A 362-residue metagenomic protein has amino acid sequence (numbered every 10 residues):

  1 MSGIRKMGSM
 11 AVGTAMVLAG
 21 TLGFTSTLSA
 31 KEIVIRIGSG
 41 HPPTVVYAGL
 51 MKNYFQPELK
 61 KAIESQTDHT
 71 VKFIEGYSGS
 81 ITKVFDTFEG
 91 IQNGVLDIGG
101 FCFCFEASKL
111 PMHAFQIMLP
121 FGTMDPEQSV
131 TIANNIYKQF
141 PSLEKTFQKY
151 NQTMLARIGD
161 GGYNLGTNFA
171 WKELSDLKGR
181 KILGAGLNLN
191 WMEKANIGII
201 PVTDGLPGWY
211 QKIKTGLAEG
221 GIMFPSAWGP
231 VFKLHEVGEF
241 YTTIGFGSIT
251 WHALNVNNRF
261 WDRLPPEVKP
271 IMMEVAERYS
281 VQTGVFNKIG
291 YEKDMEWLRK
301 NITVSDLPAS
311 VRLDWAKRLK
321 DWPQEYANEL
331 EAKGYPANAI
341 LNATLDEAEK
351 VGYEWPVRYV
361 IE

Functional and structural regions predicted by a protein language model:
M1-A15: Bacterial N-terminal signal peptides that target proteins for export
S2, T27-L28: Glycine-centered signal
G8, F140-K145: Short secondary-structure capping/junction motifs at helix and strand boundaries
M10, L18-T27: C-terminal segment of classical bacterial N-terminal signal peptides
A15-V17, L307: Extended hydrophobic/Leu-rich segments
K31-Q128, L143-E362: N-terminal secretory/targeting leader peptides
S129-S142: Signature of the catalytic double-stranded beta-helix
